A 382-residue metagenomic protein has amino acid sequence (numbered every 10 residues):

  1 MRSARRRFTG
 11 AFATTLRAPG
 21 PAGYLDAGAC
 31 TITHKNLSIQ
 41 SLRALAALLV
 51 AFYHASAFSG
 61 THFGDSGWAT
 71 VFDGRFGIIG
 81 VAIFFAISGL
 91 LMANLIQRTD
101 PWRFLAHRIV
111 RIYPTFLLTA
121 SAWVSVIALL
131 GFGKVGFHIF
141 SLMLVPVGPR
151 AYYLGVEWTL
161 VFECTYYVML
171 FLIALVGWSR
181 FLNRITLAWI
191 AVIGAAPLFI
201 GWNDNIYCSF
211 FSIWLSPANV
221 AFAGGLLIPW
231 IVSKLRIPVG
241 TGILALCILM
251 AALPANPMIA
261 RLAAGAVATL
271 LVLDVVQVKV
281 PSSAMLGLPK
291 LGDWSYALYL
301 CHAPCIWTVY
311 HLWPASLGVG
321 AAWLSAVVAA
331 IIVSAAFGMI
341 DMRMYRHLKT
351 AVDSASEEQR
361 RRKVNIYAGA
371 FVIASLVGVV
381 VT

Functional and structural regions predicted by a protein language model:
M1-C30: N-terminal amphipathic/basic-hydrophobic helices that include classical n-h-c signal peptides and signal-anchor
G23, G28-S41, L48, F52-D73 (+5 more regions): Alpha-helical transmembrane segments in multi-pass integral membrane proteins
Q40, A44-A47, V81, S88 (+2 more regions): Residues within membrane-spanning alpha-helices of integral membrane proteins, especially the hydrophobic core/packing
L42-A51, L118, L187-I193, L244-L246 (+1 more regions): Alpha-helical transmembrane segments
R43, G89, I109, E163 (+2 more regions): Divalent metal-coordination and catalytic microenvironments
I78-V110, L118-K134, C305, V309-Y310 (+2 more regions): Juxtamembrane transmembrane-helix termini
F84-F85, L91-R98, V110-I112, S125-A128 (+1 more regions): Hydrophobic alpha-helical segments with transmembrane-like composition
R361-V381: Final/C-terminal transmembrane alpha-helix of multipass membrane proteins
